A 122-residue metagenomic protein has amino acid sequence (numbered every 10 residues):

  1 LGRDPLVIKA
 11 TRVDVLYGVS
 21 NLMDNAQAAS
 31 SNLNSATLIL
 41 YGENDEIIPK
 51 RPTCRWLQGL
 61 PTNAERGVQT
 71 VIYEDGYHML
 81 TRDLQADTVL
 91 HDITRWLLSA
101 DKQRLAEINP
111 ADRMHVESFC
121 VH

Functional and structural regions predicted by a protein language model:
V7-A29: Active-site nucleophile elbow and catalytic-triad environment of alpha/beta-hydrolase enzymes
I8-A10, N44-I48, W56, M79: Acidic catalytic loop of the alpha/beta-hydrolase fold
S30-N34, L60-A64: Short, conserved loop/helix-junction motifs that constitute active-site signature segments in enzyme catalytic cores
L33, I39-Y41, D45: Short beta-strand/loop motif that positions the catalytic acidic residue of the alpha/beta-hydrolase fold
S35, P49-G59: Short alpha-helix in the alpha/beta-hydrolase fold that links the catalytic acid
G67-H122: Catalytic active-site module of serine/aspartate enzymes centered on a nucleophile-bearing elbow/loop
